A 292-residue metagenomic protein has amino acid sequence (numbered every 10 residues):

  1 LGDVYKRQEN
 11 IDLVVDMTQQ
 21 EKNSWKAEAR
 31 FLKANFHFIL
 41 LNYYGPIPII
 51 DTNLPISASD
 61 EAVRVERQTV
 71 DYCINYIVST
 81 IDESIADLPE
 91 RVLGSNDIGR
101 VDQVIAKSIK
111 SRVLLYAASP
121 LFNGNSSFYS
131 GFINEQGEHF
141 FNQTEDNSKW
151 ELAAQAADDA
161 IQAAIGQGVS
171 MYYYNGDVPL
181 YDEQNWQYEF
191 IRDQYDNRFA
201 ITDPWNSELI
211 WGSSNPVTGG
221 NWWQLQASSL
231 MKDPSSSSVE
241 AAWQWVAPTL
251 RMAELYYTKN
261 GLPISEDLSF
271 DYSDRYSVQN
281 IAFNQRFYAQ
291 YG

Functional and structural regions predicted by a protein language model:
D3-Y44, D60-I98, Q103: Conserved, well-structured interaction surfaces
R30, K107-V113: TPR/Sel1-like alpha-solenoid repeat signature
I47, V104, L115-G292: An aromatic- and glycine-enriched ligand-binding surface/loop that stacks and positions planar moieties
D51-P55, I81, A117-S119: Short, small-residue-rich loop/turn micro-motifs
T52-A58, S130-I133: Short, conserved phosphate-binding/catalytic loop or strand-edge motifs used in phosphoryl-/nucleotidyl-transfer
N53-I56, V92, L115, N215-V217: Short, flexible loop/turn elements at secondary-structure junctions
